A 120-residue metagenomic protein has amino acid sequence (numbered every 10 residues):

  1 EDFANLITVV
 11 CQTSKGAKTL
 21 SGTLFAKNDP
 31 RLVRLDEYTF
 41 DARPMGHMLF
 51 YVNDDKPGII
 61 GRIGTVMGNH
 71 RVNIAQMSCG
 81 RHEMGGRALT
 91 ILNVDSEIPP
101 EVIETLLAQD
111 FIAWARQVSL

Functional and structural regions predicted by a protein language model:
E1-L120: A conserved regulatory-domain signal marking ACT and ACT-like small-molecule sensing domains and adjacent regulatory
